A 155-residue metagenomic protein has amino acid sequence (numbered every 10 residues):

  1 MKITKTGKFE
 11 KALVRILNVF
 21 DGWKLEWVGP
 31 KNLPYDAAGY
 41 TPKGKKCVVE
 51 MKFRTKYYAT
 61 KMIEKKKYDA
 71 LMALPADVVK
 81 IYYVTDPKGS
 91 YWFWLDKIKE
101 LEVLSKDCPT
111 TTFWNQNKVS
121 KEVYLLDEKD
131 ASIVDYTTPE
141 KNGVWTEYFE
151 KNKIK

Functional and structural regions predicted by a protein language model:
M1-G29: Acidic-basic catalytic patches of nuclease active cores, encompassing PD-(D/E)XK and other metal-cofactor nuclease
V14, Y68-M72: Short amphipathic alpha-helical segments and helix-helix/interface helices
R15, V19, Y40-K43, T85-K155: Non-catalytic C-terminal interaction segments of nucleic acid-processing enzymes
V19-G22, K43-K45, L74-V79: Short glycine/proline-enriched coil/turn segments at helix->beta-strand junctions
L33: Beta-rich catalytic cores
A37-G39, K43-Y57: Conserved catalytic cores of phosphodiester-cleaving nucleases, focusing on short active-site segments
T55-Y68: Active-site-adjacent loop/helix micro-motif of nuclease/hydrolase catalytic cores
A76-K88: Mid-chain, well-packed structural core segment of small domains
